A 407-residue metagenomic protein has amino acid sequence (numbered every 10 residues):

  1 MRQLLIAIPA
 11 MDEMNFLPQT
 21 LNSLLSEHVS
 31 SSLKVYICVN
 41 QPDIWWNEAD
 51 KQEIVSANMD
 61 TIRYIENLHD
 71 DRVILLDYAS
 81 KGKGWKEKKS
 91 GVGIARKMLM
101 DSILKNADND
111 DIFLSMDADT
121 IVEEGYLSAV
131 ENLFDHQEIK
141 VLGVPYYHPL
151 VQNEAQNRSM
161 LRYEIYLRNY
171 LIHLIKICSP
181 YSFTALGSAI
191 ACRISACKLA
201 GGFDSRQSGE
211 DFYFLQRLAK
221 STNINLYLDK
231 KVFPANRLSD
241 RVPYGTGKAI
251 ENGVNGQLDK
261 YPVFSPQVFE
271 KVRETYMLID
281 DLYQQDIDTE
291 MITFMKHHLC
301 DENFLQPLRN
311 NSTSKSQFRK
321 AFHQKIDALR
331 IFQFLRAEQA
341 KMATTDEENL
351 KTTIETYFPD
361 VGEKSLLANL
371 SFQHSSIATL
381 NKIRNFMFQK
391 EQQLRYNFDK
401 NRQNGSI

Functional and structural regions predicted by a protein language model:
L4-F16, T20, E27, Y36-P42: A conserved hydrophobic helix/loop-capping motif in glycosyltransferases and polysaccharide synthases
W45-D110: Active-site-proximal specificity loops/subdomain of glycosyltransferases
N109-D110, M116-L133: Acidic donor-binding/catalytic loop of UDP-sugar-dependent glycosyltransferases, especially processive GT2
G125-L161: Conserved donor NDP-sugar-binding/catalytic core segment of glycosyltransferases
L171-A191: A recurrent flexible, glycine/aromatic-enriched loop bordering the glycosyltransferase active site that acts as
R206, L218-F233: Catalytic donor-sugar/metal-binding loop of nucleotide-sugar-dependent glycosyltransferases
R206-Y213: Acidic donor-binding loop at a coil-to-helix junction in glycosyltransferase catalytic cores that engages
N252-I407: Terminal low-complexity segments of carbohydrate-biosynthetic enzymes
